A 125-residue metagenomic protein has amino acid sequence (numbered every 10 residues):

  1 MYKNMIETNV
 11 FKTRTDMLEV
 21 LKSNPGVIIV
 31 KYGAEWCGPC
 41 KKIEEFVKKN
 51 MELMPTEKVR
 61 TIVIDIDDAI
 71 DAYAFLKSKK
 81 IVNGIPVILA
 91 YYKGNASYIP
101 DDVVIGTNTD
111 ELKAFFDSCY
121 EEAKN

Functional and structural regions predicted by a protein language model:
M1-I28, I62, E111-N125: N-terminal leader/targeting and pre-domain segments
T8-K12, Y32, M51, T56-A72: Thiol-based oxidoreductase modules, predominantly thioredoxin-like and allied folds used for disulfide exchange
I28, Y32, P39-I43: Short, well-structured hydrophobic secondary-structure segments
G33-W36, G84: Short pre-active-site segment immediately N-terminal to redox-active cysteine/selenocysteine motifs in thiol-based
C37-C40, I88: The canonical Cys-X-X-Cys-His
K41-P55: Typically the conserved alpha-helix immediately C-terminal to a functionally engaged Cys/Sec in thioredoxin-like
I70-G84: Mid-chain, well-packed structural core segment of small domains
N83-N125: Non-catalytic, surface beta->alpha helical segment in thiol-disulfide oxidoreductase systems
